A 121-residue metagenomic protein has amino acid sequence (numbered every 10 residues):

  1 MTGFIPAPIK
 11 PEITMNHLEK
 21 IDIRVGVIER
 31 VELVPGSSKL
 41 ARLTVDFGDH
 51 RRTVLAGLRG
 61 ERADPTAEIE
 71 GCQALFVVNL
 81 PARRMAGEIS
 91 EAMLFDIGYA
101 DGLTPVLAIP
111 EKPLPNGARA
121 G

Functional and structural regions predicted by a protein language model:
M1-G121: Phosphate-backbone binding interfaces of nucleic-acid-interacting proteins
